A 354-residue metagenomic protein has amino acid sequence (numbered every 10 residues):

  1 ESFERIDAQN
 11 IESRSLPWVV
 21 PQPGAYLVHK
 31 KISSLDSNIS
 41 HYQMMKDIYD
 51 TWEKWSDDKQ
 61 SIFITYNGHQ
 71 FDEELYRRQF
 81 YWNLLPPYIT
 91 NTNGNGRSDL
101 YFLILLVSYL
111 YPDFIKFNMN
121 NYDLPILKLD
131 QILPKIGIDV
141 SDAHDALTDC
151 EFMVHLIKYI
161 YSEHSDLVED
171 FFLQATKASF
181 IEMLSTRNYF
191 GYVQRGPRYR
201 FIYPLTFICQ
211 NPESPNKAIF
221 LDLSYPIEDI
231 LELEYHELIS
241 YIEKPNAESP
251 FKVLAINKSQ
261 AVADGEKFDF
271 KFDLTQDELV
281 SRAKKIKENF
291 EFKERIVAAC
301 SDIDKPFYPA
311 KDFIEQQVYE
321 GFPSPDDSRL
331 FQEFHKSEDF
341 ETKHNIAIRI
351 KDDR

Functional and structural regions predicted by a protein language model:
E1-Y81, I126, I136, L233-R354: Conserved non-catalytic scaffold segment of RNase H-like nuclease domains
R14-S37, N95-L147: Active-site-proximal helix-loop-helix substrate-binding element of RNase H-like nuclease domains
I62-N67, D113-S179: Acidic, Mg2+-coordinating catalytic module of metal-dependent nucleases/exonucleases that use a two-metal-ion mechanism
G68-F71, L103, Y225-P226: Short, solvent-exposed loop/turn segments at secondary-structure junctions
R78-N83, P112-I115: Short secondary-structure boundary/capping segments
F80-T92: A short alpha->loop->secondary-structure connector
Y159-K284: Acidic two-metal-ion nuclease catalytic site recognized across multiple nuclease folds, prominently DnaQ/RNase D-T
